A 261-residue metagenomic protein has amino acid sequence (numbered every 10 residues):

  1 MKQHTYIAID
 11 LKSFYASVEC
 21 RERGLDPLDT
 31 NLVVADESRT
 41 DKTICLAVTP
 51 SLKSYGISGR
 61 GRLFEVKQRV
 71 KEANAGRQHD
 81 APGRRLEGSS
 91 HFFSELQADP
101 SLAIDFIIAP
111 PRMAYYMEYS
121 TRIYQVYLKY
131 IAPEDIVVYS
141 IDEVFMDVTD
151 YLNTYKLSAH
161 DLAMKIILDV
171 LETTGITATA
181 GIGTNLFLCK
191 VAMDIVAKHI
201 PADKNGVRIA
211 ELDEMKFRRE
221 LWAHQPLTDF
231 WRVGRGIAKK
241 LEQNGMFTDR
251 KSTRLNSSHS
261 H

Functional and structural regions predicted by a protein language model:
M1-R250, R254: Gly/Gly-Pro- and Ser/Thr-rich, intrinsically disordered tail segments characteristic of DNA damage-repair and tolerance
L255-H261: Positively charged, low-complexity/disordered segments
